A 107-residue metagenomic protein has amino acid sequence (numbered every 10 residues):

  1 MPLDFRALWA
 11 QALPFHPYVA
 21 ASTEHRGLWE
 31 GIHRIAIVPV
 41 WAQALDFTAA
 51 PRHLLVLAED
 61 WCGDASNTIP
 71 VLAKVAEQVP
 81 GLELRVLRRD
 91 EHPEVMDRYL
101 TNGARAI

Functional and structural regions predicted by a protein language model:
M1-H53, K74-E83, R89, M96-R105: Non-globular targeting/processing and membrane-anchoring segments
H53-E59: Short glycine-rich or small-residue beta-strand-to-loop segments that form or flank ligand, phosphate, metal/Fe-S
E59, L87-E91: An acidic- and aromatic-residue-enriched active-site/binding cleft used to recognize and process polar
D60-N67: Conserved redox-active cysteine motifs that mediate thiol-disulfide chemistry, especially di-cysteine Cys-X(1-2)-Cys
I69-A73: Histidine-anchored nucleotide/phosphate-binding helix
